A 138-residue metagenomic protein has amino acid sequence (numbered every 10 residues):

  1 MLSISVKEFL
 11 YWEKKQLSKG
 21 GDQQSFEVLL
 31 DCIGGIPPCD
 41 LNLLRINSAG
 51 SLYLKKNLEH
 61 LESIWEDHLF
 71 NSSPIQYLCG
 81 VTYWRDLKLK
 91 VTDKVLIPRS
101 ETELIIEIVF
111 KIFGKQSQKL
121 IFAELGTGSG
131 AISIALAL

Functional and structural regions predicted by a protein language model:
M1-C79: N-terminal auxiliary segments of SAM/dcSAM-dependent transferases
E62-L138: SAM-dependent Rossmann-like transferase core, predominantly class I methyltransferases with a strong bias toward
